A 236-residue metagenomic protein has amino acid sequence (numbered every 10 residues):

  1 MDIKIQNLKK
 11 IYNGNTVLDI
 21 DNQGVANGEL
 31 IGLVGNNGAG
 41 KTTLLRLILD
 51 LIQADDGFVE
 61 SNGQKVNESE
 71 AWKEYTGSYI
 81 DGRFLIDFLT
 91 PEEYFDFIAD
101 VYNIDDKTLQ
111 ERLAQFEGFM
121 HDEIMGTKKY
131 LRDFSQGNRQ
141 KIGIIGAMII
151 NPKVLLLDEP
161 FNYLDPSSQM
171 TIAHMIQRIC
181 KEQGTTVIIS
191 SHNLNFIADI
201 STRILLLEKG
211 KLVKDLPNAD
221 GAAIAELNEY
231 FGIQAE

Functional and structural regions predicted by a protein language model:
M1-I5, K9-D21: A short, flexible loop at the N-terminus of ABC-type nucleotide-binding domains that lies
V34-N36: The feature captures the beta-strand-to-loop junction immediately N-terminal to the Walker
L49: Helix-to-loop junction immediately C-terminal to a conserved catalytic motif
G57-W72, K214: Conserved ABC transporter NBD signature motif
I144: Hydrophobic anchor residue at the start of the ABC signature
I149-K153: A short, proline-enriched helix->beta-strand linker immediately N-terminal to the Walker B motif in ABC-type P-loop
L155-E159: Catalytic Walker B motif of ABC-type/P-loop ATPase nucleotide-binding domains
S190-H192: H-loop/switch region of ABC-family ATPase nucleotide-binding domains
